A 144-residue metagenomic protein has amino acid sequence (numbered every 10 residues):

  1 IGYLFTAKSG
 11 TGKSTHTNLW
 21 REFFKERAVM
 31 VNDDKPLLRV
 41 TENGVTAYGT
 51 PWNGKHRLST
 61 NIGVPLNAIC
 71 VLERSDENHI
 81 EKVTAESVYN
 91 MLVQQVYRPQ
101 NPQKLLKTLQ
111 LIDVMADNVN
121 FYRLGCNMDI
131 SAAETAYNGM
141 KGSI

Functional and structural regions predicted by a protein language model:
G2-T6, E22-I144: Glycine-rich, often acidic-flanked micro-motifs that create phosphate/phosphodiester-binding or positioning elements
S9: Walker A/P-loop nucleotide-binding motif
K13: Conserved lysine of the Walker
H16-T17: Post-Walker A alpha-helix
